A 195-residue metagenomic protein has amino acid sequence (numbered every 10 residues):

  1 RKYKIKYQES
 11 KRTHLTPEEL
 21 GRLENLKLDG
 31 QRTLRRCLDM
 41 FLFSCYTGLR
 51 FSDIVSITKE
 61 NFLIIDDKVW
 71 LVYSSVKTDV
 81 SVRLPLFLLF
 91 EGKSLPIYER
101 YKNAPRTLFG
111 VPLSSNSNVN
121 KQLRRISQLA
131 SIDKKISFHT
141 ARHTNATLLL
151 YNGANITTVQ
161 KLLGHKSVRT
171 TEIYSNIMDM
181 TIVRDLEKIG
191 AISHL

Functional and structural regions predicted by a protein language model:
R1-F51: Basic, Lys/Arg- and aromatic-enriched nucleic-acid-binding interface segment
K2-K4, T13, P17-E19, T47 (+1 more regions): Conserved tyrosine-mediated DNA breakage-rejoining catalytic core shared by Y-recombinases
E9, V76-R125: C-terminal catalytic core of Y-nucleophile DNA break-rejoin enzymes
H14, S75-D79, L163, S167-K188: Catalytic-site neighborhood detector that most strongly recognizes the C-terminal catalytic loop/helix of tyrosine
L20-L28, E99, R124-Q128: Amphipathic, well-packed alpha-helical segments that form the structural scaffold of globular domains
R35-L38, L113-S117, D133-G153: Short basic/aromatic active-site micro-motif
L42, Y46, D53, R125 (+2 more regions): C-terminal catalytic core of tyrosine-transesterase DNA break-rejoin enzymes
I189-L195: C-terminal secondary-structure termini that scaffold catalytic or DNA-interacting sites
